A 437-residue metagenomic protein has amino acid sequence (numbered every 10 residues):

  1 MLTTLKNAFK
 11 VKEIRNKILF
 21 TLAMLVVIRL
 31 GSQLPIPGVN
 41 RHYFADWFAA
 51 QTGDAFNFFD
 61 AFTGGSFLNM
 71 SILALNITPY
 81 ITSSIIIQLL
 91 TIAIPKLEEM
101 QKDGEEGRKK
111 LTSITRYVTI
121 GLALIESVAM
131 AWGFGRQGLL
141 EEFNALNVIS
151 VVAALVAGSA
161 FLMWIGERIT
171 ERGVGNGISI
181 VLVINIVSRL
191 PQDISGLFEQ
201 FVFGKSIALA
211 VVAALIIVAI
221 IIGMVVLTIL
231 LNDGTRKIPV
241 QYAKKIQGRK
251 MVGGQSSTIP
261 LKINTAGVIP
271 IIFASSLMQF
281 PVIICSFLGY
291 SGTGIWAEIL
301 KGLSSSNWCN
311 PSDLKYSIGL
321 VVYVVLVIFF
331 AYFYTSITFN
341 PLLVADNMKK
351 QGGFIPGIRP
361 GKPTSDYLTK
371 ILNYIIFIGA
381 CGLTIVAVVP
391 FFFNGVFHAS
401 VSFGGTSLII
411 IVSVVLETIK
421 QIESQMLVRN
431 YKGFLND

Functional and structural regions predicted by a protein language model:
M1-Q101, E105-D437: N-terminal cationic and glycine-rich segments that engage phosphates or anionic surfaces
